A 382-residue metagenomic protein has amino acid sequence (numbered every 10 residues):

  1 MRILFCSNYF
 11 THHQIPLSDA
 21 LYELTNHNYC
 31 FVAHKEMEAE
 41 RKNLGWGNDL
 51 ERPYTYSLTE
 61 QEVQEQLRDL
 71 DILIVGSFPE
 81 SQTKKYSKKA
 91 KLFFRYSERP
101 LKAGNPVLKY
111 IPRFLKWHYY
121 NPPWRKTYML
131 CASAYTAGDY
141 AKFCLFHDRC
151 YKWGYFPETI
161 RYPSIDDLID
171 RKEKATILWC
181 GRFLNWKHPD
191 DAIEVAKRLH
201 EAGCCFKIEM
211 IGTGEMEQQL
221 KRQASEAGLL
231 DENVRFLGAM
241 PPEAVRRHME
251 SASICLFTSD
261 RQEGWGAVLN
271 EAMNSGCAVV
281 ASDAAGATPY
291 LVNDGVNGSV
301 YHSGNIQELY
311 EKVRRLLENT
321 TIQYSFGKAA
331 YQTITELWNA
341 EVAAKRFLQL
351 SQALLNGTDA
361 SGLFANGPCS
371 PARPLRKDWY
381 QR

Functional and structural regions predicted by a protein language model:
L101-R125, T159: Nucleotide-sugar donor phosphate/pyrophosphate-binding loop at the beta->alpha transition of glycosyltransferases
W124-K172, T176: Donor nucleotide-sugar binding/catalytic pocket of nucleotide-sugar-dependent glycosyltransferases
D166-R198, E209: Conserved donor-binding/catalytic core segment of Leloir-type glycosyltransferases
K221-M240: Nucleotide-activated donor-binding/catalytic signature segment of Leloir-type glycosyltransferases, i.e., the conserved
A239-M240, R247-A252: Short alpha-helical donor nucleotide-sugar binding micro-motif in glycosyltransferases
E250-G264, C277: Acidic donor-binding loop of glycosyltransferase active sites
A278-S282: Short hydrophobic beta-strand element within catalytic cores of glycosyltransferases and related nucleotide-activated
N293-G295, S299-I306, R315-T320: Conserved acidic donor-binding segment of nucleotide-sugar-dependent glycosyltransferases
